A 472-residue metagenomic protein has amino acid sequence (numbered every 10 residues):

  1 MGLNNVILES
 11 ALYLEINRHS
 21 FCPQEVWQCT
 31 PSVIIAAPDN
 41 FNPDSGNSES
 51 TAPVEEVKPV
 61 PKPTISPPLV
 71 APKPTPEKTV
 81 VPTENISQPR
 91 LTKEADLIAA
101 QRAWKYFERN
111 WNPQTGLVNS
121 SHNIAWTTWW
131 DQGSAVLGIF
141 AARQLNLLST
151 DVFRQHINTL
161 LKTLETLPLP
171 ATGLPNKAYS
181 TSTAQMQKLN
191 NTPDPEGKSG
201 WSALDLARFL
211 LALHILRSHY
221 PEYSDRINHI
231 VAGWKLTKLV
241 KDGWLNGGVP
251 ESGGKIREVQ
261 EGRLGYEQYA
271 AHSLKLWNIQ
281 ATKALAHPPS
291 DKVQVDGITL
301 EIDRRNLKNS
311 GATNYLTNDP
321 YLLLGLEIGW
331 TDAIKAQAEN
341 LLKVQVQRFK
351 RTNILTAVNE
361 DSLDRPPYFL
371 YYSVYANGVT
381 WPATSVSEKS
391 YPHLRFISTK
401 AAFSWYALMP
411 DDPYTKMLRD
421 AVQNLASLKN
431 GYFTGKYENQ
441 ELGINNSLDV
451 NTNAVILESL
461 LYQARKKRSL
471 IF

Functional and structural regions predicted by a protein language model:
G2-F472: Ser/Thr/Asn(+Pro)-rich, low-complexity disordered segments
